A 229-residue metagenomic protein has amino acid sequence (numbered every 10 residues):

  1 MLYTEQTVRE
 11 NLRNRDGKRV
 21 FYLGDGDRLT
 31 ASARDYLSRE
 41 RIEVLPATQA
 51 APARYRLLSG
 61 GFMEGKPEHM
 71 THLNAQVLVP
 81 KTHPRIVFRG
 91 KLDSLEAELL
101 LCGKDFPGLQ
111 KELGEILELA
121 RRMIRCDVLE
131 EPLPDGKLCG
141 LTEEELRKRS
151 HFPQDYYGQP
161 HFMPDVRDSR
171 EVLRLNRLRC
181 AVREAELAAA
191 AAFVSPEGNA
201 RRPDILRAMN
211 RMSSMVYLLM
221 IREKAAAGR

Functional and structural regions predicted by a protein language model:
M1-P52: Membrane-cytosol interface segments
A31, D35, R39, V44-R229: Phosphate/pyrophosphate-binding loop motifs in nucleotide- or prenyl diphosphate-using proteins
